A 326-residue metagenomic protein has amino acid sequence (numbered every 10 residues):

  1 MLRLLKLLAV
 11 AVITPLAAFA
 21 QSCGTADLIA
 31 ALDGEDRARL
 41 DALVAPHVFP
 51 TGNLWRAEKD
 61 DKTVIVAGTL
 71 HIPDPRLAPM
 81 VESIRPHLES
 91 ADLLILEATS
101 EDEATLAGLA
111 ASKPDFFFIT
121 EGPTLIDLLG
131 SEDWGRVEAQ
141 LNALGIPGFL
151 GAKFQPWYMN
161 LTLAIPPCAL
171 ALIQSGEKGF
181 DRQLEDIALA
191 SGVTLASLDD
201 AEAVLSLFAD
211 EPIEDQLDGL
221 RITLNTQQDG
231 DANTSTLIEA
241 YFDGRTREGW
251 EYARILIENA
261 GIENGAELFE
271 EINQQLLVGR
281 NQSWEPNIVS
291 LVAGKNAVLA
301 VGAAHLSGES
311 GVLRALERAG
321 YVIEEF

Functional and structural regions predicted by a protein language model:
M1-L5: Positively charged n-region of N-terminal signal peptides that target proteins for export
K6-P15: Bacterial N-terminal signal peptides
L16-A20: Sec/Tat signal peptide C-region and signal peptidase I cleavage site
Q21-P46, T51-L268, I272: Structured, acidic catalytic/metal-binding patches in enzyme active sites
E263-F326: A cross-kingdom marker for long, charged
